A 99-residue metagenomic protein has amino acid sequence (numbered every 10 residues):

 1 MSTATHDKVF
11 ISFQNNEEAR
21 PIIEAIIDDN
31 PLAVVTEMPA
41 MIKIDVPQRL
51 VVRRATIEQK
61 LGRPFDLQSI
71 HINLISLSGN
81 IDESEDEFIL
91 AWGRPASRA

Functional and structural regions predicted by a protein language model:
T3-V9: Generic N-terminal amphipathic, Lys/Arg-enriched alpha-helix
I11-E18: Short, surface-exposed ligand-recognition loops at beta-strand->loop->(often short) alpha-helix junctions that present
P21: Residues that form or flank phosphate/diphosphate-binding pockets in enzymes that use nucleotide phosphates
E24-L32, Q59, R63: Short, intrinsically disordered, mixed-charge
M38-M41, D45-A99: Helix-rich interaction surfaces within compact, conserved domain-sized segments that mediate assembly or partner
